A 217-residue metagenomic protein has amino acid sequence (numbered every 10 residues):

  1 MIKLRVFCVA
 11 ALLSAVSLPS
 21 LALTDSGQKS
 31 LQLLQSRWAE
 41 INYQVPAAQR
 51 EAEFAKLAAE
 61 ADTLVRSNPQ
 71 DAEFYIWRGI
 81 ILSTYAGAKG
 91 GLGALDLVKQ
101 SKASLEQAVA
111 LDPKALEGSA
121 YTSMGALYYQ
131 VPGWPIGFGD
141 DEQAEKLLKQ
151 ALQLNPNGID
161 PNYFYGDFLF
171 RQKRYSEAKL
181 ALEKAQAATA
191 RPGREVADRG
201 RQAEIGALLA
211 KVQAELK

Functional and structural regions predicted by a protein language model:
S20-E60: N-terminal leader/linker segments that initiate helical-solenoid repeat arrays
Q28, Q172, L180-A181, A187-K217: Terminal, low-structured helical/coil segments at or just beyond the last alpha-helical repeat
A47-D62, L95-A103, G137-E145, A181-E183: Helix-turn-helix repeat elements of alpha-solenoid scaffolds
P69, P113-A115, P156: Short coil turns that delineate tetratricopeptide repeat
F74, E117-A120, P161, E195: TPR alpha-solenoid repeat register
